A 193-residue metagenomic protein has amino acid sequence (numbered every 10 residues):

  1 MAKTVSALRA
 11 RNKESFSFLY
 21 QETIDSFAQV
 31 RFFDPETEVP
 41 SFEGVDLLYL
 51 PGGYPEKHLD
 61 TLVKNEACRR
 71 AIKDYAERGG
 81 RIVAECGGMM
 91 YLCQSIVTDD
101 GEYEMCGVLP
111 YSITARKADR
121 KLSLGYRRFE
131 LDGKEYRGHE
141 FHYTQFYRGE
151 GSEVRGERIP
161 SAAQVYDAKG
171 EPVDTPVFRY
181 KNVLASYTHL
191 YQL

Functional and structural regions predicted by a protein language model:
M1-S6, I113-L193: Amide-donor transfer/coupling interface in amidating biosynthetic enzymes
A2-T4, F42-G44, A76-R78, A84-E85 (+2 more regions): Short gly/pro-enriched beta-turn/loop segments at secondary-structure junctions
A7, E14-E66, R70-Y75: Phosphate-binding active sites in nucleotide-utilizing proteins
R9, Y49-P51, V83, A185-Y187: Structural motif
K13-S15, T37-E38, Y54-E56, M89-M90 (+4 more regions): Short, glycine-/Ser/Thr-/acidic-enriched flexible segments
I24, Y49, L59, R69-A76 (+7 more regions): Generic hydrophobic alpha-helical scaffold/packing signal
L48, E85, C106, F141 (+1 more regions): Hydrophobic, well-ordered secondary-structure elements that form the walls of internal hydrophobic environments
P55-R128: Cysteine-nucleophile active-site neighborhood
